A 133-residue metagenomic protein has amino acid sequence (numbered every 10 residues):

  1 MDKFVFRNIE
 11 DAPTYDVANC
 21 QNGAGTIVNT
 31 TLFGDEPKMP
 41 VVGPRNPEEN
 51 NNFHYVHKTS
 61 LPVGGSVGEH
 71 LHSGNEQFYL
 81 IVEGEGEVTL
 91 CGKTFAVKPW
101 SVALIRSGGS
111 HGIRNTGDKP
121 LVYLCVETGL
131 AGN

Functional and structural regions predicted by a protein language model:
M1-F53, N133: A short, N-terminal "cap"/entry segment at the start of jelly-roll beta-barrel domains of the cupin/DSBH fold
D35-R45, Y55-S73, S107: Conserved short histidine dyad/triad with adjacent acidic residue
F53-P62, L71-V88, G129: Short, conserved beta-strand element in jelly-roll/cupin
V63, G74, K93, G109 (+1 more regions): A generic "binding-loop/recognition-motif" signal
G68-H70, V88-T89, I105, H111-G117: Short beta-strand His + acidic residue motifs that chelate non-heme Fe in jelly-roll/DSBH and cupin folds
G92-S107: Short acidic-glycine-tyrosine-enriched beta hairpin
S107-G132: Ligand-binding loop in jelly-roll beta-barrel domains
